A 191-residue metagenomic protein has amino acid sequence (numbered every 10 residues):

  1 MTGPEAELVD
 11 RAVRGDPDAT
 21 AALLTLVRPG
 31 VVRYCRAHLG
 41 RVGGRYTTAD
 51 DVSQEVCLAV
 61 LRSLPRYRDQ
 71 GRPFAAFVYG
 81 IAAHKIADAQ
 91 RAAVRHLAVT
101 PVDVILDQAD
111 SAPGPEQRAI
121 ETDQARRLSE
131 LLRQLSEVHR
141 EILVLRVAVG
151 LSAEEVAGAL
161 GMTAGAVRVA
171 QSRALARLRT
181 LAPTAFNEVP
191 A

Functional and structural regions predicted by a protein language model:
M1-P29, A191: N-terminal module of bacterial RNA polymerase sigma factors
E5-L8, T25-R28, G44-S63: Conserved RNAP core-binding helix
R14-A22, R33-E55: Short, charged helix-capping/linker segments at alpha-helix termini
V31, C35, V60, L64 (+2 more regions): Hydrophobic-face residues of short alpha-helical interaction/recognition segments
D50, A89-S111: Short, basic/polar amphipathic helix motif occurring as a linker/hinge flanking DNA-binding modules in transcription
D51-L58, R72-H84: Structural recognition of an alpha-helix C-terminal capping motif at a helix-to-coil junction
S111-V144, V149-E155, A159, G165: Amphipathic alpha-helical segment used for protein-protein interaction
H139, A148, E154-A185, A191: DNA-recognition helix of helix-turn-helix
